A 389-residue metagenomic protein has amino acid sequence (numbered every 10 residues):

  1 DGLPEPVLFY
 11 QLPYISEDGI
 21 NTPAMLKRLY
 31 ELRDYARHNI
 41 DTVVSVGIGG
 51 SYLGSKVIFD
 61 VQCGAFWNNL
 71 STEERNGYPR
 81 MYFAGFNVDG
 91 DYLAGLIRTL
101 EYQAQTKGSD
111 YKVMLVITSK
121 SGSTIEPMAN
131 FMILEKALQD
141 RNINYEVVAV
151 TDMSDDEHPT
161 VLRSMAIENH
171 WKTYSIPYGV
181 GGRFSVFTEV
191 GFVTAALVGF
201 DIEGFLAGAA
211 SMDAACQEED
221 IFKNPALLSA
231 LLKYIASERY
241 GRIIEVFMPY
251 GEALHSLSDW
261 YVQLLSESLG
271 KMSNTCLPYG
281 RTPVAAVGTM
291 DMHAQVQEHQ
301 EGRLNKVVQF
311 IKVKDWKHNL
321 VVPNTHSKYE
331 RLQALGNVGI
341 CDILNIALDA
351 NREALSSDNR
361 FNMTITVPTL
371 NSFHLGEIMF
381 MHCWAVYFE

Functional and structural regions predicted by a protein language model:
D1-R37, T325-E330, A334: Extended, charge-enriched "interface" segments that sit outside catalytic cores
R28-D41, I97-K112, L231-I243, H299-L304: Glycine-rich phosphate/diphosphate-binding loops that line cofactor/substrate pockets in enzymes
D34-E219: Glycine-rich phosphate-binding loops that contact phosphosugars or nucleotide phosphates
I58-C63, R98-L100, F131-L134, A166-E168 (+4 more regions): Short, solvent-exposed amphipathic alpha-helical segments in soluble enzyme and RNA/protein-processing domains
D89-D91, K233, E330: A gly/proline- and charged-residue-enriched helix-loop-helix capping module
Q139-Q309, K314-H318: Active-site phosphate/pyrophosphate-binding segments
V284-L370: Helicase-primase coupling helices
M363-E389: C-terminal helical/tail subdomains of lipid-metabolizing enzymes
